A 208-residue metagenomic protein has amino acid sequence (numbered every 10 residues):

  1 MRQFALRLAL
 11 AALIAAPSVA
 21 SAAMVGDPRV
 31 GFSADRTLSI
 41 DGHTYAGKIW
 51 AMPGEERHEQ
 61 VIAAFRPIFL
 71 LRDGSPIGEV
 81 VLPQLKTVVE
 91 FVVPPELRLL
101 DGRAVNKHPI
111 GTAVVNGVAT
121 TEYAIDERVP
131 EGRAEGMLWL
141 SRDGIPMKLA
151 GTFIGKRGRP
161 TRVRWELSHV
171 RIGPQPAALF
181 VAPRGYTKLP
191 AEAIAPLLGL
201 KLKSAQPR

Functional and structural regions predicted by a protein language model:
M1-R7: Positively charged n-region of N-terminal signal peptides that target proteins for export
R7-S18: Bacterial N-terminal signal peptides
A20-A23, D41, G111, V115-T121 (+2 more regions): Non-transmembrane domains of secretory- and envelope-associated proteins
A20-W50, F91, P95-L100, V105-H108 (+1 more regions): N-terminal cleavable signal peptides for secretion/export
A23-F32, S39, D73-V129, R133 (+1 more regions): Flexible, processing/modification-adjacent segments and terminal tails in exported/periplasmic/extracellular proteins
G26-S33, I49-R57, L70-I77, V118 (+2 more regions): Short, solvent-exposed coil/turn segments at beta-strand boundaries
T44-D101, I154-G155, P160-H169: An acidic-aromatic
